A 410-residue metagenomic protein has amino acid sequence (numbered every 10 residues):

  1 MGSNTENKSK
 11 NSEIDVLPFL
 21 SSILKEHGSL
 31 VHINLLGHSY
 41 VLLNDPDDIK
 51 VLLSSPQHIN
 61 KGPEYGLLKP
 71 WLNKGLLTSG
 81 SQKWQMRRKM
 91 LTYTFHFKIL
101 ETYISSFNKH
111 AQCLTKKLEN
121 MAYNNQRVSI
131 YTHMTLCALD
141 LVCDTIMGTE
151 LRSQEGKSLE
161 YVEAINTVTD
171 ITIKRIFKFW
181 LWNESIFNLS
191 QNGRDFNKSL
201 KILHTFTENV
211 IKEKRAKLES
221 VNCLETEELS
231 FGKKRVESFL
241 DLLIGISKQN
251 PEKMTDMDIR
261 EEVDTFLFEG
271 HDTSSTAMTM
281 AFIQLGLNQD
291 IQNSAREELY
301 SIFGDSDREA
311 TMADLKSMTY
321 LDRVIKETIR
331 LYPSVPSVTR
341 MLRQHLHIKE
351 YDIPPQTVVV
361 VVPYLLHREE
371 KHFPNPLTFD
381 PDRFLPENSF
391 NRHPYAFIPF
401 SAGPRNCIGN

Functional and structural regions predicted by a protein language model:
M1-M86, E101, S105-K117, R194 (+6 more regions): N-terminal membrane-proximal hinge/A-helix region immediately C-terminal to the signal-anchor transmembrane segment
E6-G28, I202-N209, A310-Y351, E370: Conserved cytochrome P450 K-helix E-x-x-R motif and the immediately C-terminal K′/meander segment
F19, H96, S199-M278, D307-M318 (+1 more regions): Conserved cytochrome P450 catalytic core segment spanning the I/J/K helices
N34-V41, K98-K109, E119-D144, R152-Y161 (+4 more regions): Cytochrome P450
G37-K50, N73, Q112, V128-S153 (+4 more regions): Hydrophobic mid-domain F-helix/FG-region of cytochrome P450s
Y93, E269, K349, P386-N410: Cytochrome P450 heme-thiolate "Cys pocket" and heme-binding signature region
T273-Q292, R296-E298, N410: Cytochrome P450 catalytic-core helices
V361-S389: Conserved cytochrome P450 K-helix/beta-meander segment immediately N-terminal to the heme-binding cysteine loop
